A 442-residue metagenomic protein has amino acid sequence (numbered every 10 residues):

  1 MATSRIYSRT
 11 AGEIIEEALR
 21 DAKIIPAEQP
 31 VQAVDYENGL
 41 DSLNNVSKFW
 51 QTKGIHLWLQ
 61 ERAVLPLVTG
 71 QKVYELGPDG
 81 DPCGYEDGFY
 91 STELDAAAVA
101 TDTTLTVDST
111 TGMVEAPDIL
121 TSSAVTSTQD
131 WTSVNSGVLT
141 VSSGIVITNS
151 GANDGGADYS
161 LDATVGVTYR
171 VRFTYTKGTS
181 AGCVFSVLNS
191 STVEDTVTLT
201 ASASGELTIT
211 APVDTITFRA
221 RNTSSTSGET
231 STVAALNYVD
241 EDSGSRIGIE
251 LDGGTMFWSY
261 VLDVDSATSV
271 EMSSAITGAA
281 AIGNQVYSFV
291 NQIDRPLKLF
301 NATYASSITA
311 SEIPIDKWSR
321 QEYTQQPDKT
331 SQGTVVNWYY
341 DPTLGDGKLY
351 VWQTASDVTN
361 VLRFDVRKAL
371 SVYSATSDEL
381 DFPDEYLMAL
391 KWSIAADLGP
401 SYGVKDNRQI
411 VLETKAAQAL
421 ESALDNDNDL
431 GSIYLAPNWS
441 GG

Functional and structural regions predicted by a protein language model:
M1-V99, T104-L105, T110-P117, D240-G442: Glycine-enriched, solvent-exposed interface loops adjoining structured elements
P78-G80, G88-S91, D95, T104 (+4 more regions): Extracellular and organelle-lumenal recognition/adhesion modules and their flexible linkers in secreted
